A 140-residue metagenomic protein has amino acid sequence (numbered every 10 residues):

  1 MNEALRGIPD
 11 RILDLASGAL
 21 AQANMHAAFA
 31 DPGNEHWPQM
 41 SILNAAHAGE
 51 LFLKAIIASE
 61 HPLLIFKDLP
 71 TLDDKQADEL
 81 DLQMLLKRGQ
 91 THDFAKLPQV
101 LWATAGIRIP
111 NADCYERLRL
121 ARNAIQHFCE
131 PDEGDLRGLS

Functional and structural regions predicted by a protein language model:
M1-L43, I56-E60: Charged alpha-helical initiation segments
L5, P9, K87-Q90, S140: Intrinsic-disorder-associated interaction segments
L13-L20, A46, Y115-R122: Hydrophobic faces of stable alpha-helices that mediate helix-helix packing
N24, G49-E50, N123: Structural signal for well-ordered, non-membrane alpha-helices
P32, L53-F66, G134-G138: Short, solvent-exposed secondary-structure capping/transition elements
H36, I42, L101-S140: Charge-enriched, short contiguous segments at helix-coil
A46-K54: N-terminal "first-domain core" detector
I65-P110, Y115, L120-A121: Flexible secondary-structure boundary motifs
